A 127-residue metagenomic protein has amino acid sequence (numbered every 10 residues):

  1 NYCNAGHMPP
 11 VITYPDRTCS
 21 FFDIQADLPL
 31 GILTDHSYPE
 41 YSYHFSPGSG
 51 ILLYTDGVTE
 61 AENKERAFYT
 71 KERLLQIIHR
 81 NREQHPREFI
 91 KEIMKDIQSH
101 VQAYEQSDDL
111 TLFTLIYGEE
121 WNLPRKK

Functional and structural regions predicted by a protein language model:
N1-K127: Conserved subregion of the PPM/PP2C metallophosphatase catalytic domain
